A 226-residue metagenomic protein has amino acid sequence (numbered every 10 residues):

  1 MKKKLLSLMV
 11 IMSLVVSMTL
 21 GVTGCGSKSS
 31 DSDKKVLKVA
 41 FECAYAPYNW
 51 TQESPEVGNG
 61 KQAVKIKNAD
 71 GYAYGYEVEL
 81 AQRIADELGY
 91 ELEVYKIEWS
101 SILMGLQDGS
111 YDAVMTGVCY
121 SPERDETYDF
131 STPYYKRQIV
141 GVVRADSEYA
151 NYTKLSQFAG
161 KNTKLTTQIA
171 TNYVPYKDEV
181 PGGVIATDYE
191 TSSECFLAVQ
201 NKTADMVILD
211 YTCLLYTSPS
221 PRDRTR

Functional and structural regions predicted by a protein language model:
M1-V36: Short, low-complexity disordered leader/linker segments with a strong preference for bacterial N-terminal type II
K34-V118: Extracytoplasmic small-molecule ligand-binding "clamshell" domains of the periplasmic binding protein/Venus flytrap
C43-A46, D70-D86, V118, V140-S192 (+1 more regions): Bilobed "Venus flytrap"/periplasmic-binding protein-like clamshell domains and structurally analogous long
Q82, E91-F158: Acidic, polar ligand-binding/catalytic clefts
Y90-E91, D108-T116, T163-K164, N201-D210: Alpha-to-beta junction loops
L103-M104, E123-D125, N151-Y152, V174-D178 (+2 more regions): Extracytoplasmic/secreted cell-surface and envelope-processing proteins
D188-E190, L197-T203: Extracellular/periplasmic Venus flytrap/periplasmic-binding protein
Y216-R226: Single conserved hydrophobic/aromatic residue that forms the stacking wall/gate of nucleotide- or nucleobase-binding
